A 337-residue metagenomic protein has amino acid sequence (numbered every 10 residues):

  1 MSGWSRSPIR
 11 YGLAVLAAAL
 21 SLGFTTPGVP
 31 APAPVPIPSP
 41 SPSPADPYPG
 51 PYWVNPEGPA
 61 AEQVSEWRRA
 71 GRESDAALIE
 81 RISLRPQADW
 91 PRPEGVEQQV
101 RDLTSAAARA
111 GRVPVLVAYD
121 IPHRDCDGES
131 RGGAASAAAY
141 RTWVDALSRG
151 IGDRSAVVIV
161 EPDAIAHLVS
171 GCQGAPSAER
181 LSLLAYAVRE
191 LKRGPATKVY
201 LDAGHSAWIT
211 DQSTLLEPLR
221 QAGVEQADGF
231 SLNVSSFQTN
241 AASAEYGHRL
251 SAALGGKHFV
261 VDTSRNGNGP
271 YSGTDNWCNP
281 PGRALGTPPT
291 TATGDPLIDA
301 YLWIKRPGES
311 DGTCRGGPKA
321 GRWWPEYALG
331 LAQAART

Functional and structural regions predicted by a protein language model:
M1-P34: Secretory targeting and sorting signals
A31-S43: Ser/Thr-rich, Proline-interspersed low-complexity disordered segments
P47-G150, R154, R306-A335: N-terminal carbohydrate-binding/catalytic regions of secreted carbohydrate-active enzymes
N55-S83, S206-A328: Surface-exposed substrate-engagement region within the catalytic domains of secreted or surface-exposed extracellular
D89-E94, L103, D127-A137, S170-A178 (+3 more regions): Second-shell loop/turn segments in exported
V100-T104, V144-S148, L184-V188, L216 (+1 more regions): Generic structural signal for well-ordered alpha-helices, preferentially at hydrophobic/aromatic core positions
G111-V115, S155-I159, A196-Y200, A227-S231 (+2 more regions): Structural preference for beta-strand elements that scaffold enzyme active sites
G133-D153, P162-T197, G204, I209-S213: Active-site cleft segment of glycoside hydrolase catalytic domains centered on the general acid/base Glu
